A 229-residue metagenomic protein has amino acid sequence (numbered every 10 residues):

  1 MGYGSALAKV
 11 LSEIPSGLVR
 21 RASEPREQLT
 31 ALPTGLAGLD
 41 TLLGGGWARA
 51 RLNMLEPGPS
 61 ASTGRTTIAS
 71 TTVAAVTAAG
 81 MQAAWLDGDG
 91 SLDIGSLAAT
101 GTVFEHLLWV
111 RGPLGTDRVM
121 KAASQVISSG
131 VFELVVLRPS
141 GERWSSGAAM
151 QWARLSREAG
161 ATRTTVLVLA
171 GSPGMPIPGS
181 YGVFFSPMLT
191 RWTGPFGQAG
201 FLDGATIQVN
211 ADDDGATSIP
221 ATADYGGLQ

Functional and structural regions predicted by a protein language model:
M1-W85, A99-T102, Q229: Detector for small/aliphatic-rich hydrophobic stretches
R20, A79-M150: Conserved inter-motif catalytic segment of the P-loop NTP-binding fold
L36, R49, P113-M120, A149-S156 (+2 more regions): Amphipathic alpha-helical transducer elements in NTP-driven molecular machines
T72, A123, L155: Aromatic/hydrophobic pocket-lining residues that form π-stacking "cages" and hydrophobic walls in ligand
A75, S96, E158: Hydrophobic/aromatic ligand-binding patch that stacks against planar heteroaromatic rings of cofactors or nucleotides
G80-M81, V103-E105, F132, T162-T165 (+2 more regions): Short glycine-/polar-rich loops that comprise or flank the Walker A/P-loop and associated switch/sensor motifs
Q151-G174: Substrate-engagement module of ASCE P-loop NTPases
V166-Q229: Phosphate-binding/switch region of NTP-binding enzymes
